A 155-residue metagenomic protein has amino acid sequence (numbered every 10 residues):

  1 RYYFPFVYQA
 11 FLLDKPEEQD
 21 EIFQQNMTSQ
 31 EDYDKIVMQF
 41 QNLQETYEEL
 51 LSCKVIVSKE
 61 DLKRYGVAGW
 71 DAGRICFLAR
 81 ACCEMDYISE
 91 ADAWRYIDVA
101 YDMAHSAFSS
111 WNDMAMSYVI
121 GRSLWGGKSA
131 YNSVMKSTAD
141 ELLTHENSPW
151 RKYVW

Functional and structural regions predicted by a protein language model:
R1-E90, W94, V99-W155: Polar/charged low-complexity regulatory segments
